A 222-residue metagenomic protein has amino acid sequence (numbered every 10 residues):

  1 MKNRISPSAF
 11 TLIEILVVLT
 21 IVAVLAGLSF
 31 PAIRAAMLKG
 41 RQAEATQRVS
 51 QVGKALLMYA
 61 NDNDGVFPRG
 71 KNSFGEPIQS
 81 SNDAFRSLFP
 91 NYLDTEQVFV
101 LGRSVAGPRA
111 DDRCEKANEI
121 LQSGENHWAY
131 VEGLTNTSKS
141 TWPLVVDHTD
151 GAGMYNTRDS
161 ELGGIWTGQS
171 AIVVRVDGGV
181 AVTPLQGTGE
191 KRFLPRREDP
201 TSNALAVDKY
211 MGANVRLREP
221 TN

Functional and structural regions predicted by a protein language model:
M1-I5: N-terminal secretory signal peptides that target proteins for export/translocation
S6-M37: N-terminal single-pass transmembrane signal-anchor helix
G27-N82, T95, V180, A213-V215 (+1 more regions): Conserved hydrophobic/amphipathic alpha-helical signal-anchor segments
A60, F67-R69, V98-G102, L144-V145 (+2 more regions): Structural recognition of the beta-strand scaffold that forms the well-ordered cores of secreted hydrolase catalytic
F74-G75, S104-P108, T135, H148-A152 (+2 more regions): Short, solvent-exposed loop/turn segments at secondary-structure junctions
Y92-M154: Acidic, glycine-rich loop-and-strand cores that form catalytic or ligand-binding grooves in diverse globular domains
A152-N222: C-terminal accessory segments of extracellular proteins
